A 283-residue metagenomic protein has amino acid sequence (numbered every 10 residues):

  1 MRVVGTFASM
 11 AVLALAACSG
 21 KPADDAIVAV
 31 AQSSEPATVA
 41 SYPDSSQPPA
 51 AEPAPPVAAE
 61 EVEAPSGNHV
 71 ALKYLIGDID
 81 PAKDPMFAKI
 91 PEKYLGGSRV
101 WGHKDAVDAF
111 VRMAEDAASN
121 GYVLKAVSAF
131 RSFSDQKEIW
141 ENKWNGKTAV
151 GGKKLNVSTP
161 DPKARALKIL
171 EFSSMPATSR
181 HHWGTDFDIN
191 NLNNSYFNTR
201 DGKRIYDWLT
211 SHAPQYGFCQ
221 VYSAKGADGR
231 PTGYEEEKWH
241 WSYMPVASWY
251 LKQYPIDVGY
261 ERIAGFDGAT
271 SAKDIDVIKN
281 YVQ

Functional and structural regions predicted by a protein language model:
M1-I27: Sec-dependent N-terminal signal peptides
C18-Q283: Extracytoplasmic cell-surface/polysaccharide-interacting catalytic and binding patches
